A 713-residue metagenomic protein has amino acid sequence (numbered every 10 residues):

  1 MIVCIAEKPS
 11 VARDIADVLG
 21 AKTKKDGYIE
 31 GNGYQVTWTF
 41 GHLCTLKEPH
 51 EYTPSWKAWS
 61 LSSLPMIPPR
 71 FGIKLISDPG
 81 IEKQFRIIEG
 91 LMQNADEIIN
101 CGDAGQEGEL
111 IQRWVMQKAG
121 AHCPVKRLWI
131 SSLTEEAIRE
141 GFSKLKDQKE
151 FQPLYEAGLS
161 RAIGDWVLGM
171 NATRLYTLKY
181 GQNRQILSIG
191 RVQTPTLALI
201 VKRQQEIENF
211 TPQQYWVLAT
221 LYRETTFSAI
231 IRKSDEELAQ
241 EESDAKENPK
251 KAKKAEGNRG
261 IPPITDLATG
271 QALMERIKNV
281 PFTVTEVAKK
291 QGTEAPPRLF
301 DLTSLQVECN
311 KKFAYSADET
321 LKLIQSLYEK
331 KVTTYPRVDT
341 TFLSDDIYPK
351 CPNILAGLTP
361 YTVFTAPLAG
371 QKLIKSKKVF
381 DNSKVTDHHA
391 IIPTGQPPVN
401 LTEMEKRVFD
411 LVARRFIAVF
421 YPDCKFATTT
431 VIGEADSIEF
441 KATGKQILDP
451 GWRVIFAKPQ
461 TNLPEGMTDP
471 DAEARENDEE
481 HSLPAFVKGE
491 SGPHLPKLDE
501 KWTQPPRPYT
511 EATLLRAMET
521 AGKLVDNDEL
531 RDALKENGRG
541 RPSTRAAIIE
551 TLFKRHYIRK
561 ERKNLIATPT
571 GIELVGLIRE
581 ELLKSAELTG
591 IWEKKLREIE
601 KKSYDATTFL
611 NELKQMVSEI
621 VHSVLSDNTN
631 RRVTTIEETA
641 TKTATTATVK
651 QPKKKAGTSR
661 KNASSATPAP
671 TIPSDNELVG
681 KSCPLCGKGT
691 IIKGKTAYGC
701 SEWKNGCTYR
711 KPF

Functional and structural regions predicted by a protein language model:
M1, I99-A104, N183-I186, K289-R298 (+4 more regions): Conserved short loop/turn motifs at secondary-structure junctions
M1-W166, M170, I261-I264, Q271 (+4 more regions): Intrinsically disordered, low-complexity regulatory segments
I2-V3, I81, K118, T173 (+6 more regions): Basic, low-complexity terminal or inter-domain segments flanking catalytic cores
F71-I98, L199-I200, E308-C309, L411-I417 (+1 more regions): Phosphate-interacting basic helix/loop segments used at nucleotide- and nucleic-acid interfaces
G80, I87, Q93, E135-Y222 (+1 more regions): C-terminal or mid-to-C-terminal helical accessory/interaction module adjacent to the motor/catalytic core
K149, E247-R298, Q306: Metal- or metallocofactor-binding catalytic centers and their adjacent structured scaffolds across diverse enzyme
K179-S188, I200-T265, K312: C-terminal helical "lid" subdomain and adjoining coupling/linker elements of P-loop NTPases
